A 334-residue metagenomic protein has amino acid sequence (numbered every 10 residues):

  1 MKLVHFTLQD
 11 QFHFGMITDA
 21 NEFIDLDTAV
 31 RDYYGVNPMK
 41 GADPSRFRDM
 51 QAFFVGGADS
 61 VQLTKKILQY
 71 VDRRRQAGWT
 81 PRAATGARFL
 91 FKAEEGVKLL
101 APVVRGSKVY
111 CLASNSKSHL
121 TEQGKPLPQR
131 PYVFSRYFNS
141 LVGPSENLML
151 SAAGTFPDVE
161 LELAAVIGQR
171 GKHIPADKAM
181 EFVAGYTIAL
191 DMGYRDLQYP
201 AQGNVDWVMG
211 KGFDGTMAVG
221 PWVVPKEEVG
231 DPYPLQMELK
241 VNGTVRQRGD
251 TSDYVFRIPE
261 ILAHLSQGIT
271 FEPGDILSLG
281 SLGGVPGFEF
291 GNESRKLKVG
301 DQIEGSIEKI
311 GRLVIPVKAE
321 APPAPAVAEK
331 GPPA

Functional and structural regions predicted by a protein language model:
M1-P131, Q302, A324, K330-A334: N-terminal non-catalytic cap/leader segment that marks the start of a structured domain
K2, E22, E162-A164, I276 (+2 more regions): Residue-level marker of beta-strand positions
V4, L99-A101, T121-G124, L148-P157 (+4 more regions): A generic local secondary-structure boundary/capping motif
T7, S114, R136-F138, S145 (+7 more regions): Short, structured patches in soluble enzyme cores that scaffold and shape functional sites
Q9-D10, A84-A87, G193-A334: Catalytic-pocket segment enriched in acidic/His residues
V104, C111, D158-E160, E272 (+1 more regions): Residue-level recognition of short, solvent-exposed, well-ordered loop/turn junctions that link secondary-structure
K125-P144, V159, L297-K309: Structural signature of FAD isoalloxazine-binding scaffolds in flavoprotein oxidoreductases
